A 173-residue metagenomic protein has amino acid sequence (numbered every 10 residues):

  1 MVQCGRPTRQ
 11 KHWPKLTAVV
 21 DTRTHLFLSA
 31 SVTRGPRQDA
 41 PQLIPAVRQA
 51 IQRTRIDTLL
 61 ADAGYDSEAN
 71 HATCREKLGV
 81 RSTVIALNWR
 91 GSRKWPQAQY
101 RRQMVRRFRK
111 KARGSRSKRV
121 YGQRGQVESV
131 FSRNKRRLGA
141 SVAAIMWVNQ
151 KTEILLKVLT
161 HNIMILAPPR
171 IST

Functional and structural regions predicted by a protein language model:
M1-R81, L87, V158: Polybasic low-complexity intrinsically disordered regions
V2-H12, A30-R37, W89-A98, R116-Q126 (+1 more regions): Phosphate-binding glycine-rich loops and adjacent basic patches that engage nucleotide phosphates, nucleic-acid
V20-T24, I44-Q49, M104-K110, R133-L138: Short amphipathic alpha-helical segments, especially helix-boundary/capping motifs
L26-F27, S92, L166: Short, acidic Gly/Pro/Ser/Thr-rich loop/turn segments
A46-R48, I56-T58, A86-W89, K111-R113 (+3 more regions): Short, surface-exposed, polar/charged, turn-prone segments marking secondary-structure boundaries
A63-R136: Helix-centered, glycine/charged polyanion-binding patches within enzymatic domains that contact phosphate-containing
R113-T173: Basic, amphipathic alpha-helical segments enriched in Lys/Arg and hydrophobic/aromatic residues
